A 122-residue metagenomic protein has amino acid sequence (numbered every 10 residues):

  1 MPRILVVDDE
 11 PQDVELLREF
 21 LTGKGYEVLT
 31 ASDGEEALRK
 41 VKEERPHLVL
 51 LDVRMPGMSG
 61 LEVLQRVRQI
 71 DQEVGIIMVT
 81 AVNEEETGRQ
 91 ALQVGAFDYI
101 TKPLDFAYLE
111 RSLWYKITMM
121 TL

Functional and structural regions predicted by a protein language model:
E15-G23: Charged docking surfaces used in two-component/phosphorelay signaling
S32-E36, S59-E62: Acidic catalytic/metal-coordinating carboxylates
R39, L61-Q72: Short amphipathic alpha-helix used as the core "switch/output" element in two-component signaling
E44-L50: Active-site beta3 strand of CheY-like receiver
M55: Receiver (REC) domain active-site loop signature in two-component systems and cognate sites in sensor histidine kinases
E86, L104-L113, I117: C-terminal output helix
